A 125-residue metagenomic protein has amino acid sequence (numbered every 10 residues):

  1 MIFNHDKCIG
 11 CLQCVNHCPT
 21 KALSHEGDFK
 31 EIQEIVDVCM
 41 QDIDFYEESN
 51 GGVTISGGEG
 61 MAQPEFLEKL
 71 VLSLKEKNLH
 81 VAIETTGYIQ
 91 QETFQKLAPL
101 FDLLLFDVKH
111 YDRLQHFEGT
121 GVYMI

Functional and structural regions predicted by a protein language model:
M1-K21, E59: Cysteine-centered iron-sulfur cluster-binding motifs in ferredoxin-type domains/subunits of redox enzymes
D6-K7, D28-E34: FAD-binding FR-type
L12, D28-F29, H80: Short secondary-structure boundary micro-motifs
A22-G27: Iron-sulfur (Fe-S) cluster-binding segments and ferredoxin-like electron-carrier domains, especially [2Fe-2S]
Q33-V36, M40-I125: Conserved AdoMet/S-adenosylmethionine-binding subsite of the radical SAM
